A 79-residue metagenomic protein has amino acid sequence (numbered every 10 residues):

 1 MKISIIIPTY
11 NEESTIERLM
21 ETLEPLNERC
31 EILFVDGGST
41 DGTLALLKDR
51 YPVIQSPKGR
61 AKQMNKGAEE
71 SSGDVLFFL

Functional and structural regions predicted by a protein language model:
K2-S4, E31: Cell-envelope/extracellular polymer assembly enzymes that use nucleotide-activated donors
I7-R18, G38, G59: Active-site beta-to-alpha loop of glycosyltransferases that engages the nucleotide-sugar donor
E21-C30: Short, acidic, metal-binding catalytic loop of nucleotide-sugar glycosyltransferases
D36-L44: A conserved acidic beta->alpha catalytic loop
L44-E70: Conserved donor nucleotide-binding strand/loop of the catalytic core
L76: Short aromatic/hydrophobic "clamp" motif used to bind/position activated sugar donors
